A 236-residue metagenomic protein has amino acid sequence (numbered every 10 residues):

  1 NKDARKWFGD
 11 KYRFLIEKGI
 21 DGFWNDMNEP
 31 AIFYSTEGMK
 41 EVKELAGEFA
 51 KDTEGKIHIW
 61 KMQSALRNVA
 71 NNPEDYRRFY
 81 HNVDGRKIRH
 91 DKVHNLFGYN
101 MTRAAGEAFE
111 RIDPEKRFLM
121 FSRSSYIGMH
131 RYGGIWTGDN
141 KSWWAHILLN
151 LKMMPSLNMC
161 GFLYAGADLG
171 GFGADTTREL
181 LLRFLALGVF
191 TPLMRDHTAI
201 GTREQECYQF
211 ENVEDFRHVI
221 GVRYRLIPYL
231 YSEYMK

Functional and structural regions predicted by a protein language model:
N1-K236: Catalytic-domain carbohydrate-binding cleft regions of carbohydrate-active enzymes
